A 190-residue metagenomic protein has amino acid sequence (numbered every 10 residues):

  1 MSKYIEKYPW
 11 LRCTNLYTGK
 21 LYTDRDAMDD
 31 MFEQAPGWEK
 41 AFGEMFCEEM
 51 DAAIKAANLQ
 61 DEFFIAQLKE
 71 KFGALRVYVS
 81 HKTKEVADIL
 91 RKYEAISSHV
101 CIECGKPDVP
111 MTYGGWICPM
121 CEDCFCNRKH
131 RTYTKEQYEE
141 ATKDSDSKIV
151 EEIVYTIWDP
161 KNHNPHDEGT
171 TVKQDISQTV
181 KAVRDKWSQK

Functional and structural regions predicted by a protein language model:
M1-A87, D159-T170: Long, charged N-terminal interaction/targeting segments
C47, D51-I54, E139-T142, V150-V154 (+3 more regions): Residue-level detector of alpha-helical secondary structure
A74, K143, S147-I176: Acidic, low-complexity, intrinsically disordered interaction modules
D88-H99, P110-G115: Short, flexible, mixed-charge glycine/proline-rich loop motifs that serve as phosphate/nucleic-acid-contacting
C101-C104, C121: Short cysteine-rich clusters marking metal-coordination/redox-active sites
P107-T112, C126-K129: Short functional micro-motifs and their immediate structural scaffolds
G115-N127: Cysteine-rich micro-motifs
C126-E139: Short metal-binding segments enriched for Cys and/or His
